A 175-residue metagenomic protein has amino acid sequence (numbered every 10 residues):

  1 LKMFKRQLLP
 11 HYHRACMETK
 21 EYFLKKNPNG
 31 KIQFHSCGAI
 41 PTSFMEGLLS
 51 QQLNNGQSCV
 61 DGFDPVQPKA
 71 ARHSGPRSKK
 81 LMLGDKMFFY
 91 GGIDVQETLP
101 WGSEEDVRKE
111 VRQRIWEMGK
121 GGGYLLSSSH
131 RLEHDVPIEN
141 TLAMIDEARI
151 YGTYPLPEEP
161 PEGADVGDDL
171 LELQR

Functional and structural regions predicted by a protein language model:
L1-R175: Active-site loop segments of alpha/beta catalytic cores
